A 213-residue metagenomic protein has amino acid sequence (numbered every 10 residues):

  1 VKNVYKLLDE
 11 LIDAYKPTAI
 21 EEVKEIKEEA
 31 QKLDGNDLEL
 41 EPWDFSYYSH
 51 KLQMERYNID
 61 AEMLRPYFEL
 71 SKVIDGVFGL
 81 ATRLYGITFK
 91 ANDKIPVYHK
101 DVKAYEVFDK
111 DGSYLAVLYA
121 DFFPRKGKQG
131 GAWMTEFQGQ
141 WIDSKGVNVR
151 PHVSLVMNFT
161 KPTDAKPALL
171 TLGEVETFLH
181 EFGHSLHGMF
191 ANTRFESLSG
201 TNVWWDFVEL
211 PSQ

Functional and structural regions predicted by a protein language model:
V1, E55-I59, V156-A165, G188-F195 (+1 more regions): Short acidic (Asp/Glu) and glycine-rich catalytic loops that position anionic groups and cofactors
V1-N158, V208: Active-site-proximal, well-structured secondary-structure segments within enzyme catalytic domains
N3, L7, E174, F178 (+1 more regions): Short acidic-hydrophobic sequence patches enriched in Asp/Glu that either
P66, L70, D164-V175, E196-T201: Alpha-helix N-cap/helix-initiation motif
A81, K161, L169-M189, S212: Active-site recognition of the HExxH zinc-binding catalytic motif
E181, S185-Q213: Zinc-dependent metallopeptidase catalytic helix centered on the HExxH motif and its immediate flanking segment
